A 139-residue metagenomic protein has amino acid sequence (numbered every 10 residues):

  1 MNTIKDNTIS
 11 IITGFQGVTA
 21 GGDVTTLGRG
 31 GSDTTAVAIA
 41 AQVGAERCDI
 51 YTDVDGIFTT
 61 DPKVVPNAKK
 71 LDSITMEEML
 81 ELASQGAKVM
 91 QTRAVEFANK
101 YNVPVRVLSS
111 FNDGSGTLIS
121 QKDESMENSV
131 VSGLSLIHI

Functional and structural regions predicted by a protein language model:
M1-I137: C-terminal catalytic "cap/lid" subdomain
